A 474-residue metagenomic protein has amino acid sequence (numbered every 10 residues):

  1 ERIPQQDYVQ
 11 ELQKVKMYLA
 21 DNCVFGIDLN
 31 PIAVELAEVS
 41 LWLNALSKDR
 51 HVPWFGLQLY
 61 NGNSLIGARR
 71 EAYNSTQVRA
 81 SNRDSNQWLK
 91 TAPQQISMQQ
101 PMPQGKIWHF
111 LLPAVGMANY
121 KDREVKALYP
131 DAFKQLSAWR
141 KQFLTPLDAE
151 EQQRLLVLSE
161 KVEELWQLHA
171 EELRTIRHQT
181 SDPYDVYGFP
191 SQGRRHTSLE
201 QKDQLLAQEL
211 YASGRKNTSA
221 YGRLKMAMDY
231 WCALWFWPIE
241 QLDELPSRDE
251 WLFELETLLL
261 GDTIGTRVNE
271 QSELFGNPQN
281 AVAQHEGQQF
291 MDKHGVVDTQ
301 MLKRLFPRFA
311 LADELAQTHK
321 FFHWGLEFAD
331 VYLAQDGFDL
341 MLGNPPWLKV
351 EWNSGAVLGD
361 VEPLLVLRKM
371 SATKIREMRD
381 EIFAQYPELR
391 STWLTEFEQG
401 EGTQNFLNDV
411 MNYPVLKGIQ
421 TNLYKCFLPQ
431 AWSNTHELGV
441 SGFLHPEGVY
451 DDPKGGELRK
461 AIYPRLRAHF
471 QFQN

Functional and structural regions predicted by a protein language model:
E1-M17, A45-Q58: Flexible phosphate/Mg2+-sensing switch loops adjacent to catalytic phosphate-binding sites
R2-I3, Q10-I27, P31, L36: P-loop NTPase Walker
R2-K16, R195-L205, L302-R304, L315-H319 (+2 more regions): Active-site-adjacent bridging/hinge elements
N22, K216, D313, V415-L416 (+1 more regions): Residue-level detector of alpha-helix boundaries and kinks
L29-K134, Q317, F322-N474: Signature of N6-adenine DNA methyltransferases within the class I
S81-G337, V350, L367, T373-A384: Coupling/switch/interface segments within P-loop NTPase motor domains and analogous charged loops in nucleic-acid
